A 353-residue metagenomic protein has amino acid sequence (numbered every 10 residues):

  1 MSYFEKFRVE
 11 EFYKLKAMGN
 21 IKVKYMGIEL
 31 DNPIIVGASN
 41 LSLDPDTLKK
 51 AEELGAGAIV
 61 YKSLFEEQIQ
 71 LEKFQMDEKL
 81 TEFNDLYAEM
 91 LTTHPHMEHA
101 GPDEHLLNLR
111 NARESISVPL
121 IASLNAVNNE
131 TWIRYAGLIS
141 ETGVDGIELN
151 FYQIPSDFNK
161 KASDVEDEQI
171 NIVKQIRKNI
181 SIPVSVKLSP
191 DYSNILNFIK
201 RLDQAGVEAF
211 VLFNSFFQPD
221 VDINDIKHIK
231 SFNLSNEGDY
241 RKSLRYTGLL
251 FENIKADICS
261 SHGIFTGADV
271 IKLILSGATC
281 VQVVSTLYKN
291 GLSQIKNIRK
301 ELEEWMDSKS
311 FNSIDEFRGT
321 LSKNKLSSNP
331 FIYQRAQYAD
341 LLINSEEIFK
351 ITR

Functional and structural regions predicted by a protein language model:
M1-A17: N-terminal amphipathic/basic-hydrophobic helices that include classical n-h-c signal peptides and signal-anchor
F12-P119, N129-I133, K350-R353: N-terminal capping/small domains of soluble enzymes
G37-A38, E237, S260-S261, V283-V284: Thr-Gly-centered strand-to-loop micro-motif
D46-A58, L64, R110, E114-S115 (+4 more regions): Alpha/beta enzyme core
L71-N84, V221-S235, Y288-K309: C-terminal helical cap(s) of enzyme catalytic domains, especially alpha/beta-barrels
P95-N108, N179-S193, T247-N253, E316-R335: Electropositive, surface-exposed helix/loop patches at the edges of structured domains that serve as adaptable
S235-I254, G267-R353: Alpha/beta catalytic cores of nucleotide-metabolism and tRNA/nucleoside-modifying enzymes
